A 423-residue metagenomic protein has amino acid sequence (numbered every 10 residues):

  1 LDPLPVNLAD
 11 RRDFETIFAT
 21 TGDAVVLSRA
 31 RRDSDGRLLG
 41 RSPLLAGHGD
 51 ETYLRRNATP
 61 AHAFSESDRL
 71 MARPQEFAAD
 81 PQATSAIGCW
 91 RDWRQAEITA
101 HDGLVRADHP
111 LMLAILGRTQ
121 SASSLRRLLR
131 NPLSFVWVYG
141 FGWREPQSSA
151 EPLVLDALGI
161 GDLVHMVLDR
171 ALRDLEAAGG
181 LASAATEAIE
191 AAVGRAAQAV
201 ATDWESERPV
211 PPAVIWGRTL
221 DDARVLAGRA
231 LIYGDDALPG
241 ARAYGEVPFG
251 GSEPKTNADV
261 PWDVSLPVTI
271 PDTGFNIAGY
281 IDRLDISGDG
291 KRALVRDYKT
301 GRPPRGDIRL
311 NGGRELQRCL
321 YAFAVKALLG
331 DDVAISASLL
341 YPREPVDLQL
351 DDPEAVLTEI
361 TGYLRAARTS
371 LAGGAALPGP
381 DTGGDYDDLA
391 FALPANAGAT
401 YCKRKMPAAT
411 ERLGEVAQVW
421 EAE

Functional and structural regions predicted by a protein language model:
L1-E423: Anion-coordinating catalytic cores for phosphoryl-, nucleotidyl-, and glycosidic chemistry
